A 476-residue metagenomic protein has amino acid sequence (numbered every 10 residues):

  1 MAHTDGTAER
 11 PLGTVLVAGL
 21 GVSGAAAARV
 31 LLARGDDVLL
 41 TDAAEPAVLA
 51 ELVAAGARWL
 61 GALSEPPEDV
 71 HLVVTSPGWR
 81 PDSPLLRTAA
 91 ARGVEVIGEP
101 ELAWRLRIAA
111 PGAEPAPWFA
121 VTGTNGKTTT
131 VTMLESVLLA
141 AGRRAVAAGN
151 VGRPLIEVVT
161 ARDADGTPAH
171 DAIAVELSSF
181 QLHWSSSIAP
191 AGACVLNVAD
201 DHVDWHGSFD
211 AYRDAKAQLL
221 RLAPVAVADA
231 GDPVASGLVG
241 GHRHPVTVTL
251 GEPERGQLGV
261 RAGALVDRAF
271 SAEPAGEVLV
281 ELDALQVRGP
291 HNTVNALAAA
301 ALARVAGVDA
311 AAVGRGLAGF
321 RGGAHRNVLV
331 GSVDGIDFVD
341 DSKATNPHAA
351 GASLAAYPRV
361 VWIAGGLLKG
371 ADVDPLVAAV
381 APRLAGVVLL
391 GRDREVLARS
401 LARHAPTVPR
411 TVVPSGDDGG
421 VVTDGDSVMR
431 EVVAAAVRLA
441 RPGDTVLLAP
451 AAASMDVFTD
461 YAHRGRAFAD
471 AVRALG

Functional and structural regions predicted by a protein language model:
M1-L106, R288, L475: N-terminal leader/targeting and accessory segments in enzymes
H3-T4, A8-T14, A25-R34, L279-A385 (+1 more regions): Nucleotide phosphate-binding/pyrophosphate-handling subdomain across enzymes that bind or process nucleotide phosphates
G21, A44, V151, G231-D232 (+2 more regions): Residues in the short beta-alpha loop(s) of Rossmann-like NAD(P)-binding domains
L31, V73, V121, N150 (+11 more regions): Residue-level signal for inorganic ion chemistry
L32, E68, P77-A230, V234-H244 (+3 more regions): Phosphate-binding loop of NTP-binding sites
D36-A43, V227-A230, I363-A364, R383-D393: Short internal beta-strands
D42, G61-L63, I97-L102, V146-G149 (+6 more regions): Beta-strand->loop->alpha-helix junctions that form or flank phosphate-binding loops in nucleotide-handling enzymes
A50-A57, L376-D444: C-terminal helical cap/extension that packs against the catalytic core of soluble nucleotide-cofactor enzymes
